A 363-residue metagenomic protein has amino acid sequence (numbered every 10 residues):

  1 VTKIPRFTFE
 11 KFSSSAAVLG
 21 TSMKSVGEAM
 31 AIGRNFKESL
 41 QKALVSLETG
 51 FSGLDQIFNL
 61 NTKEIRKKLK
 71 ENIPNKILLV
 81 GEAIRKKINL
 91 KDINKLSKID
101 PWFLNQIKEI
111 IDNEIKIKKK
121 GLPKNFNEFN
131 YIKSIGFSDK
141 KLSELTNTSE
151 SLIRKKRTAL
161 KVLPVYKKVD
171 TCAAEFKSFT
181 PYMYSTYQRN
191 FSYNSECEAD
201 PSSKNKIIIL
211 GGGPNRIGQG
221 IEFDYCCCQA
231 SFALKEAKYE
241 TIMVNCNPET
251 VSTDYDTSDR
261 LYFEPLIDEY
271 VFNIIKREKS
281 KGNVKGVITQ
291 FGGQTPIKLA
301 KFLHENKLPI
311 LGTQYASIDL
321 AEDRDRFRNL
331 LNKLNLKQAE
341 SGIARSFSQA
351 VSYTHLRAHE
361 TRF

Functional and structural regions predicted by a protein language model:
V1-K116, K120-G136, E150, K156-P164 (+9 more regions): ATP-dependent carboxylate activation and anion-phosphoryl transfer catalytic cores that bind Mg-ATP to form
V284-F291: Periplasmic-binding protein-like
T295-N306: Short Gly/Thr/Asp-enriched flexible loops that form oxyanion-binding sites at enzyme active sites
R326-R345: Conserved thiamine diphosphate
T354-F363: Conserved small/polar residues in nucleotide/adenosyl-binding loops
